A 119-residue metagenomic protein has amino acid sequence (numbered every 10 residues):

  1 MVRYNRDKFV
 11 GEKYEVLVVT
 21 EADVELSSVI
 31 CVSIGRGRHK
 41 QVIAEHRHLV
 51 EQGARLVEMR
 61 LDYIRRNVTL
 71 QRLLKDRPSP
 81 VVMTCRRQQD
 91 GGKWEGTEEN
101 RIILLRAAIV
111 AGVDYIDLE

Functional and structural regions predicted by a protein language model:
V2-A44: N-terminal amphipathic alpha-helix/helix-capping segment at the start of soluble metabolic enzymes
V2-V10, V50-V68: N-terminal-biased segments
E21-V24, H46-E51, N67-V81, R106-A111: Acidic (Asp/Glu)-rich catalytic clusters
V29, A54-E58, P80-V82: A common structural microfeature
S33-G35, L56-I64, L105, A111-E119: Catalytic beta/alpha-barrel core
G37-K40, Y63-R66, Q88-G96: Short, small-residue-enriched loops and turns at beta-alpha junctions that line or gate enzyme active sites
G37-V50, G96-A107: Short, acidic/polar
L74, V81-E119: Glycine/small-residue-rich loop that forms an oxyanion/phosphate-binding "nest" at active or ligand-binding sites
